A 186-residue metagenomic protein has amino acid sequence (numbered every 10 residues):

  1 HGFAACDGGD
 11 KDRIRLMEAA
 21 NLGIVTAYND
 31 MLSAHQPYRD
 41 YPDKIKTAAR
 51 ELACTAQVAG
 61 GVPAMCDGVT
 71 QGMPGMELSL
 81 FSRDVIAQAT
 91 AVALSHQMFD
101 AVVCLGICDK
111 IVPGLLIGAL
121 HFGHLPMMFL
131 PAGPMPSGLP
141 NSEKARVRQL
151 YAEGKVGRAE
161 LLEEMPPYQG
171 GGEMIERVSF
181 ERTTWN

Functional and structural regions predicted by a protein language model:
H1-A20, A34-P37: An N-terminal, well-structured beta->alpha segment
H1-D10, T55-C104: Glycine-rich oxoanion-binding loops at beta->alpha junctions
D12, N29-V58, C66: Glycine-rich phosphate/diphosphate-binding loop of Rossmann-like nucleotide-binding domains
D12-L16, A53-G61, R158-L162: Flexible, glycine/charged-enriched surface loops at secondary-structure junctions
A20-S33, I175-W185: Glycine-rich phosphate/diphosphate-binding loops and the adjacent beta-loop-alpha structural elements that coordinate
N21, T55, P126: Residues at the starts of beta-strands that form the adenosine-phosphate
Y28-H35, P63, G106-P113: Gly/Ser/Thr-rich loops at beta-strand to alpha-helix junctions that form or flank small-molecule/cofactor-binding
M76-N186: Active-site cavity-forming subdomains of large catalytic enzyme subunits
